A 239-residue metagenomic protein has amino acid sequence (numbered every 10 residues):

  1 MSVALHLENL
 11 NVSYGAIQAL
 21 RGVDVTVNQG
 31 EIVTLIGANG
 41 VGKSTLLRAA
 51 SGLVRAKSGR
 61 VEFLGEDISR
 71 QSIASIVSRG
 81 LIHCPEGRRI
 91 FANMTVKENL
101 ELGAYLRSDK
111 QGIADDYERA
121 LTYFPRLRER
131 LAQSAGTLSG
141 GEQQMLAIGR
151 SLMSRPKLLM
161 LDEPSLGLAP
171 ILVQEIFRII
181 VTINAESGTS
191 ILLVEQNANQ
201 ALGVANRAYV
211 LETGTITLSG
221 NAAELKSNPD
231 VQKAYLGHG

Functional and structural regions predicted by a protein language model:
S2-G239: Glycine-rich phosphate-binding loops of nucleotide-dependent enzymes
